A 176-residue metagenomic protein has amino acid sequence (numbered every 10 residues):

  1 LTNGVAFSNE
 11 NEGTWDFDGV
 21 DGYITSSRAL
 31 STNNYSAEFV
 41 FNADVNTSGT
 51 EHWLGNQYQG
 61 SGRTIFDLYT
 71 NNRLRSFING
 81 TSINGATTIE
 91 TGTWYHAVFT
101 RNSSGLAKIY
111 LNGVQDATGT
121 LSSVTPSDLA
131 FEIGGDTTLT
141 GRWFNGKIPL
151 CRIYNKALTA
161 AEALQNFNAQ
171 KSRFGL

Functional and structural regions predicted by a protein language model:
L1-T32, R73, S127-L129, N168: Low-complexity, glycine/proline/serine-rich flexible segments
E10, K108, V114-Q115, K147-L176: Extended recognition patches within non-cytosolic domains
F17-R75, R101-A107, G141-R142, I153-L164: Extracellular glycan-recognition modules
T25-R28, N84-I89, T120-S122: Beta-strand-rich interaction surfaces with strong enrichment in secreted/lumenal proteins
R73-H96: Short, aromatic/His-centered strand-loop micro-motif at the edge of beta-sheets
F77-N84, S127-P149, I153: Extracellular glycan-interaction patches encoded by glycine-rich segments
N79-G80, N102, Y110-G113: Short strand-turn-strand beta-turns centered on an Asx-Gly dipeptide
T87, L111-F131: Short, solvent-exposed beta-strand-to-loop segments that form ligand-recognition rims of beta-rich domains
